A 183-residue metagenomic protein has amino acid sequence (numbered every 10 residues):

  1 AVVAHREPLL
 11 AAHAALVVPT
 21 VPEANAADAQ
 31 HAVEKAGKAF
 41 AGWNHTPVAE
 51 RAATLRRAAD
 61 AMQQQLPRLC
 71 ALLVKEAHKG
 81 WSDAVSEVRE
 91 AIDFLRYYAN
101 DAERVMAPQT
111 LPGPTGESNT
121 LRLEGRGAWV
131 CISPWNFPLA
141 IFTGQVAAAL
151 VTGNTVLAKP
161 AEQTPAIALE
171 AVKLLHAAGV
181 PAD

Functional and structural regions predicted by a protein language model:
A1, P19-P22, A26, V48 (+6 more regions): Hydrophobic alpha-helical scaffolding
A1-K75: Short, structured beta/alpha segment
H31, A49-R57, Q64, R68 (+5 more regions): Generic recognition of stable, solvent-exposed alpha-helical segments in well-folded globular domains
R51, L95, A149: Hydrophobic, well-ordered secondary-structure elements that form the walls of internal hydrophobic environments
R57, A61, E90-Y98, L174: Alpha-helical scaffold segments in carbohydrate-active enzymes
Q64, Y97-D101, W135: Glycine-rich, acidic and aromatic/proline-enriched surface loops and short helix-turn segments that act as binding
V74, A102-D183: Rossmann-like NAD(P) dinucleotide-binding subdomain of oxidoreductase/dehydrogenase enzymes
W81-M106: Amphipathic alpha-helical
